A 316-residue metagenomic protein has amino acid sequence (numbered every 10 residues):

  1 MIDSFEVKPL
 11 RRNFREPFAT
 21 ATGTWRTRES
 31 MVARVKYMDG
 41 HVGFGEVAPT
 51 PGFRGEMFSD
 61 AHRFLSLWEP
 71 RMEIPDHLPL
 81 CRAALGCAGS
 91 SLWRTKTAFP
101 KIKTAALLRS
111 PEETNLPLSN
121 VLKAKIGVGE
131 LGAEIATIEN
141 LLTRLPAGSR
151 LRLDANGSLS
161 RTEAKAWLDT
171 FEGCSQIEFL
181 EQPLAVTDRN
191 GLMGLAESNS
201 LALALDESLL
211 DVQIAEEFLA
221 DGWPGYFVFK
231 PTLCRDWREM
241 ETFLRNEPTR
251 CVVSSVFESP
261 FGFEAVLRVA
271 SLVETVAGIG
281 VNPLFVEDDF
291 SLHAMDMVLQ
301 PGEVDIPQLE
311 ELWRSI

Functional and structural regions predicted by a protein language model:
M1-L151, N156-S158, T162-K165, S291-I316: N-terminal capping/lid subdomain adjacent to the active-site entrance of alpha/beta enzymes
D3, I102, S119, G148-S149 (+5 more regions): A structural micro-motif
W25-V35, E207, D211, A215 (+1 more regions): Long, acidic, intrinsically disordered low-complexity segments
G52-G55, L131-I135, S158-T162, C174 (+4 more regions): Loop/helix-junction capping segments adjacent to catalytic residues or to phosphate/diphosphate-binding pockets
D60-H62, L67-M72, G191-G194, S198-A202 (+1 more regions): Shared catalytic-loop signature of beta/alpha-barrel
L107, L122-L131, R150-G157, S175-D188 (+3 more regions): Catalytic beta/alpha-barrel core
S110-E112, T187, P283: Short, polar loop motifs at secondary-structure junctions
G132-R144, S160-E172, R189-A196, I214-D221: Distinct, well-ordered alpha-helical segments
